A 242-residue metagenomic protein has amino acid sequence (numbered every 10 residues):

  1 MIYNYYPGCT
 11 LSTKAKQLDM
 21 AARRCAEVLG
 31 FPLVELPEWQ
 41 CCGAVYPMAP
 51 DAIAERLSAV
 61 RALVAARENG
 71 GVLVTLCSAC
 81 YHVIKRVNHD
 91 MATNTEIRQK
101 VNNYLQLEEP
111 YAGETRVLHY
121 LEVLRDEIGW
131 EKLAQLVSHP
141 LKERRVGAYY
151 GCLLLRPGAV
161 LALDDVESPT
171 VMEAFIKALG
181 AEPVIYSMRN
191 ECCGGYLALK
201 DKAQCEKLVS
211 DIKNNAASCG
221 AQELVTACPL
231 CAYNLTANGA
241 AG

Functional and structural regions predicted by a protein language model:
M1-G242: Iron-sulfur cluster-binding electron-transfer modules in prokaryotic oxidoreductases
